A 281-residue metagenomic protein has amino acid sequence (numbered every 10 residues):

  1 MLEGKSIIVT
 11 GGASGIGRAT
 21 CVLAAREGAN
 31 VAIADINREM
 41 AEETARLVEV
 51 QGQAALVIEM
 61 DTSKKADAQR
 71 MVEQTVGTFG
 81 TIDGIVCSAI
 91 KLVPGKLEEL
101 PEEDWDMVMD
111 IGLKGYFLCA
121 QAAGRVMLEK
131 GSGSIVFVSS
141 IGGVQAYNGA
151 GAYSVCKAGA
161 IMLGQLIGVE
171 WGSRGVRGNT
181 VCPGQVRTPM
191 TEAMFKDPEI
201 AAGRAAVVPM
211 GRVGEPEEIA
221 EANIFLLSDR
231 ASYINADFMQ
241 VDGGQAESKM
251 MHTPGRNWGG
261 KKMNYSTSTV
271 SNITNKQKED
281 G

Functional and structural regions predicted by a protein language model:
L2-A32, I167: Canonical Rossmann dinucleotide-binding motif of NAD(H)/NADP(H)-dependent dehydrogenases/reductases, specifically
V86, G172, R177, I234-A236: Short, small/polar-rich loop/turn modules that mediate ligand/substrate recognition or access, typified
K96-L97, P101-M109, R204: Substrate-binding pocket helix/loop in short-chain dehydrogenase/reductase
A120, C156, G164: Active-site helix of classical SDR
R125, V169-S173, S232: Alpha-helical segment proximal to the catalytic Tyr-Lys
S140: Residue(s) in the substrate-gating loop at a strand-loop-helix junction that position the organic substrate next
Q145, I224, N235-G281: Short C-terminal tail/terminal secondary-structure segment of NAD(P)H-dependent dehydrogenase/reductase domains
